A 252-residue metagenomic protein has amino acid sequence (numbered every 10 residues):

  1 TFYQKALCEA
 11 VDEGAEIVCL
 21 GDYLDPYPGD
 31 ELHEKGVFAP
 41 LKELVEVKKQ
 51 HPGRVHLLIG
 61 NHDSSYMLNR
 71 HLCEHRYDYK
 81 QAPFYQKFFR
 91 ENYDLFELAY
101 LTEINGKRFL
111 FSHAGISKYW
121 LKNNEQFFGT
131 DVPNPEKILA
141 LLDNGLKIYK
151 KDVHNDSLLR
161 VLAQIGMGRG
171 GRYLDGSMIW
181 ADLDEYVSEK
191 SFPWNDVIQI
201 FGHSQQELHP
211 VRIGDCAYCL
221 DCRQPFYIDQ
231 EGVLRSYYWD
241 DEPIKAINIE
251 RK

Functional and structural regions predicted by a protein language model:
T1, D25-Y27, H62-L68, S117-Y119 (+3 more regions): Active-site environment of divalent metal-dependent phosphoester hydrolases
F2-F84, F88-E91: Core catalytic region of metal-dependent phosphoesterases/phosphodiesterases, especially metallo-beta-lactamase-like
I17-D22, H56-N61, F111-S112, I198-S204 (+1 more regions): Active-site neighborhood of phospho(di)ester-bond hydrolases with catalytic His/Asp-centered motifs
H71-H75, Q126, D215-L220: Short secondary-structure boundary/capping segments
K80, I104-S191: Active-site-proximal loop/helix segment associated with metal-binding centers of metalloenzymes
P83-L95, D215-L220: Short, solvent-exposed secondary-structure boundary motifs
Y93-E103: Conserved N-terminal structural segment that caps and organizes enzyme catalytic cores in eukaryotes
A181-I249: Conserved beta-sheet core of the metallophosphoesterase superfamily
